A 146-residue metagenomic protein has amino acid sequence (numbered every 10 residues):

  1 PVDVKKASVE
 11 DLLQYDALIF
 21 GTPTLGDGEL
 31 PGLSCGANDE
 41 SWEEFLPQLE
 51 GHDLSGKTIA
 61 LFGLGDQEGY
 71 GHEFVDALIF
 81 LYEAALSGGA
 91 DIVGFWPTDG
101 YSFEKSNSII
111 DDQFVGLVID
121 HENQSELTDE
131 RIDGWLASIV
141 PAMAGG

Functional and structural regions predicted by a protein language model:
P1-S8, W96: A short beta-strand-loop structural module common to alpha/beta enzyme folds
D11-L12: Structural alpha-helical scaffold elements that stabilize or flank donor/cofactor-binding regions in carbohydrate
Y15-G146: FMN-binding flavodoxin-like domain, especially the glycine-rich phosphate-binding loop
